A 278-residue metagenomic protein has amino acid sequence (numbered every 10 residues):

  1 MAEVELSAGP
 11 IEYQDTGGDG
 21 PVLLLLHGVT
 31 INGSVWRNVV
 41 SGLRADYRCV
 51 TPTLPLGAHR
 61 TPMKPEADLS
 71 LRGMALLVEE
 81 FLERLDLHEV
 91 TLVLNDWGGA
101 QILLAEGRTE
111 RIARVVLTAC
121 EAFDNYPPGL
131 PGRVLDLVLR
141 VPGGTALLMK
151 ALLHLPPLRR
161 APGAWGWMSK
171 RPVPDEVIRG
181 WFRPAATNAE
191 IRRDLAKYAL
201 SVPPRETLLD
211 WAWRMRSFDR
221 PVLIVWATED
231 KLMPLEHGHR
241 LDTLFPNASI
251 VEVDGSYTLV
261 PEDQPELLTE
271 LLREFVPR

Functional and structural regions predicted by a protein language model:
M1-L23, R44-R48, L87-H88, V251 (+1 more regions): Alpha/beta-hydrolase fold catalytic core
D15-T61: Conserved HGGG/HGGXW glycine-rich cap/lid loop of the alpha/beta-hydrolase fold
V29-T30, V50, P55-H88, A100-L244 (+1 more regions): Flexible "cap/lid" subdomain of the alpha/beta-hydrolase fold that forms the substrate-access gate
S34-N38, G129, E236, R240 (+1 more regions): Generic recognition of short, well-ordered alpha-helical segments
V39, A105, L271-F275: Hydrophobic residues on the short alpha-helix immediately C-terminal to a glycine-rich phosphate/catalytic loop
G42, L244, E262: Conserved catalytic core of Hanks-type protein kinase domains
L94, G98: Gly/Ala-rich beta-loop-alpha elbow adjacent to hydrolase catalytic centers
S256-T269: Catalytic histidine-centered segment of alpha/beta-hydrolase-like enzymes
